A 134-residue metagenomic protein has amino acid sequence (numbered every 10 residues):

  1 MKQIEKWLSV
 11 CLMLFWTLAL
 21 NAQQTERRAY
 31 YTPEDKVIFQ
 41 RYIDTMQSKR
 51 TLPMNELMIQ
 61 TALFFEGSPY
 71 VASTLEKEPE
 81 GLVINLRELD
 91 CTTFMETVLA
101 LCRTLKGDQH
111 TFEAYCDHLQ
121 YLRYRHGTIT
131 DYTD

Functional and structural regions predicted by a protein language model:
M1-E26: Bacterial Sec-dependent N-terminal signal peptides
K2-E5, T32, P53, D108-T111: Serine/threonine-rich low-complexity intrinsically disordered regions
L12-M13, L18, R28, K36-F39 (+3 more regions): Generic intrinsically disordered, low-complexity segments enriched for polar/acidic and small residues
Q24-T93: Cationic-aromatic interfacial patches
S68-D134: Acidic/His-rich structured neighborhood in mature extracellular/periplasmic domains
